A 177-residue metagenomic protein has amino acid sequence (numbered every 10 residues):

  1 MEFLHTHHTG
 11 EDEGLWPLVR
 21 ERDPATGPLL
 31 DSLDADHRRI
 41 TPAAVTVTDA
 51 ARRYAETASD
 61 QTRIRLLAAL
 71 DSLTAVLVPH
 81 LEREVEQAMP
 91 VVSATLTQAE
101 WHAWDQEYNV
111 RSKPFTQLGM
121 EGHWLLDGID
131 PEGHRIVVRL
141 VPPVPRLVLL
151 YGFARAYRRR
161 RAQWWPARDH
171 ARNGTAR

Functional and structural regions predicted by a protein language model:
M1-R177: Small-residue-biased structural context
